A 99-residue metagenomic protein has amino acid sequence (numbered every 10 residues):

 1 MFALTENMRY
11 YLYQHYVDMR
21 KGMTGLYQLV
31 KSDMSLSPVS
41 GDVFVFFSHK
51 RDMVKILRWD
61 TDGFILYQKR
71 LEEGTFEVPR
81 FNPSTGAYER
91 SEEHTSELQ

Functional and structural regions predicted by a protein language model:
M1-S96: Polybasic/polar functional segments that serve as interface/processing modules
